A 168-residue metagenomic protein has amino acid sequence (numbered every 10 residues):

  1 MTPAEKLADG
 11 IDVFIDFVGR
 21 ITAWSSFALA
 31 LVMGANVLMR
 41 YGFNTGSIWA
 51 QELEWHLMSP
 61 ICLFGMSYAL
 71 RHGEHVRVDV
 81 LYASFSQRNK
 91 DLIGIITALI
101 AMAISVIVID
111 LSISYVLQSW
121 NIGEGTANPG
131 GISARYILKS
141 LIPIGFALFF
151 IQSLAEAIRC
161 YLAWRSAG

Functional and structural regions predicted by a protein language model:
M1-G168: Alpha-helical transmembrane segments and membrane-interface helix-loop junctions in multi-pass membrane proteins
